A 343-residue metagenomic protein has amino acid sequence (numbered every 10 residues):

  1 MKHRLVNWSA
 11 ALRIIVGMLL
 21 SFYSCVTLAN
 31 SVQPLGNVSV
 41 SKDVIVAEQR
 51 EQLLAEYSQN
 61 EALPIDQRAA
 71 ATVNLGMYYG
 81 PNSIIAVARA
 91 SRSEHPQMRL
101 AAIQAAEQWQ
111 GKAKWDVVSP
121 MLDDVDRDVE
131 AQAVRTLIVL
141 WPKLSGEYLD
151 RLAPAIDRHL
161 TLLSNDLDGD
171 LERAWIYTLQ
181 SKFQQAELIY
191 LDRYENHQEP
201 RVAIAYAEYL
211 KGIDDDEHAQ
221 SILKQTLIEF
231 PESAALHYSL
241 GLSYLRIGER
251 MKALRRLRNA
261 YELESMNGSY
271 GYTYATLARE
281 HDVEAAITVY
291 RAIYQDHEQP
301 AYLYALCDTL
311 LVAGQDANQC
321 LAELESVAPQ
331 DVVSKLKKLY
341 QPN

Functional and structural regions predicted by a protein language model:
V32-V46, D66-Y78, R89-R92, Q97-G111 (+10 more regions): Structural detector for internal amphipathic alpha-helices that build alpha-solenoid repeat scaffolds
A47-S58, G80-R92, G111-D123, L144-R158 (+3 more regions): Amphipathic alpha-helical scaffolding segments comprising HEAT/armadillo-like alpha-solenoid repeats
S58-D66, S91-Q97, L122-D128, T161-N165 (+1 more regions): Short coil turns that connect the paired helices of HEAT/ARM alpha-solenoid repeats
Y78, W109, D124-V125, L162 (+5 more regions): Structural marker of alpha-solenoid helical repeat scaffolds
P96-R99, R127, L167, E199-R201 (+3 more regions): Helix-start (N-cap) detector for alpha-helical repeat units in TPR-like alpha-solenoids, especially tetratricopeptide
K112-W115, Y148-P154, Q180-I189, I213-Q225 (+3 more regions): Structural signature of tandem alpha-helical TPR/SEL1-like repeats, specifically the intra-repeat loop/turn
H297-P300, Y304-N343: Terminal, low-structured helical/coil segments at or just beyond the last alpha-helical repeat
